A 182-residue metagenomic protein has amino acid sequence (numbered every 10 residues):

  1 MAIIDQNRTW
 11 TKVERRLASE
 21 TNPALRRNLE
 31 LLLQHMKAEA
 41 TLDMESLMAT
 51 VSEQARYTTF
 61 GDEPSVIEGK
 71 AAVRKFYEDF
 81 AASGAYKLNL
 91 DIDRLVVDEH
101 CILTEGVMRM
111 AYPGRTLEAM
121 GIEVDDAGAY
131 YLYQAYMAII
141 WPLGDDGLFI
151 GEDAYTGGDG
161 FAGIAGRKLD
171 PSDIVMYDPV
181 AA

Functional and structural regions predicted by a protein language model:
M1-P23, A81-K87, D91-A182: A beta-strand edge to alpha-helix "cap/lid" segment located at domain peripheries
M1-T41, E45-A49, E53: Short, low-complexity N-terminal intrinsically disordered segments enriched in polar/charged residues
V13, L17-A18, A55-E68, F80-S83: A short gly/proline-enriched turn/hairpin at secondary-structure junctions
R27, A72, Y133: Soluble or luminal CAZymes and related metallo-dependent hydrolases
L31, H35, F76, M137-I139: Alpha-helical packing segments of well-folded alpha/beta enzyme cores
H35, S46-M48, A55, G69 (+5 more regions): Hydrophobic pocket/interface hotspot
T50, F76-F80: Residues that form generic nucleotide/phosphate-binding pockets
P64-K75, V97-E99: Short beta-edge strand/loop motif at the mouth of beta-sheet-based domains
